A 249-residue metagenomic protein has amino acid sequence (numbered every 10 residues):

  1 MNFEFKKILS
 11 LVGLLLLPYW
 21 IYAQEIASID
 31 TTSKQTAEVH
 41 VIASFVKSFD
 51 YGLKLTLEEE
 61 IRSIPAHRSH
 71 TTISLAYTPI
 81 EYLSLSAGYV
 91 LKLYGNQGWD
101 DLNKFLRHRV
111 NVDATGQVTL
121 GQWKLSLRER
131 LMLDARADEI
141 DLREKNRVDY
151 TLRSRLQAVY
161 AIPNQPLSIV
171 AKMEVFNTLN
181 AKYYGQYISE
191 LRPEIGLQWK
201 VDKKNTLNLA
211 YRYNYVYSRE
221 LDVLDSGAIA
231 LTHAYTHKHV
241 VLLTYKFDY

Functional and structural regions predicted by a protein language model:
M1-I29, Y249: Bacterial Sec-dependent N-terminal signal peptides
S28-V39, E60-H70, A181-I188, Y235-T236: Solvent-exposed loop/turn segments connecting transmembrane beta-strands in outer-membrane beta-barrel proteins
I29-D30, E58-I61, Q97-D101, E139-K145 (+2 more regions): Extracellular loop and loop/strand-boundary signature of outer-membrane beta-barrel proteins
I42, T72, N111-D113, R153-Q157 (+2 more regions): Membrane-embedded beta-strand positions in outer-membrane beta-barrel channels/transporters
F49-L55, Y82-A87, G121-L125, N164-I169 (+1 more regions): Repeated loop/turn-to-beta-strand initiation elements of outer-membrane beta-barrel proteins
P65-Q122: Hydrophobic/aromatic-rich structural module bridging two neighboring secondary-structure elements via a short loop
A114, Y235-Y249: Outer-membrane beta-barrel "beta-signal"
E129-G227, K246-Y249: Outer-membrane beta-barrel transmembrane domain signature
